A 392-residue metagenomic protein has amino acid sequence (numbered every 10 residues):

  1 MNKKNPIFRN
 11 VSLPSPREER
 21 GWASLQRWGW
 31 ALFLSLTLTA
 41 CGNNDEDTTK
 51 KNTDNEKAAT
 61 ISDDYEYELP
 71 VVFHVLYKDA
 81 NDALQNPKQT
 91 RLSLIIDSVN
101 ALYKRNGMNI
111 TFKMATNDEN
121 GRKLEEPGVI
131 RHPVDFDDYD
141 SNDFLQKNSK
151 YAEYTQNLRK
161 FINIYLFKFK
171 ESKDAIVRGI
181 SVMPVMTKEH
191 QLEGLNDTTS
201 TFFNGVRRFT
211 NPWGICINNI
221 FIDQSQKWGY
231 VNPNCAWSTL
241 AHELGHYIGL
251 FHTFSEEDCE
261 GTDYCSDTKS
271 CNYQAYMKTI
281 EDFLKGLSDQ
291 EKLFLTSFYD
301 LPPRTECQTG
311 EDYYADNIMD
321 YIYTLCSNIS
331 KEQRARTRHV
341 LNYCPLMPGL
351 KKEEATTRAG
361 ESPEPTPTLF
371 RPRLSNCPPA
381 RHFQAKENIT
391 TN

Functional and structural regions predicted by a protein language model:
R17-R20, Q26-W28: Glycine-biased, low-complexity coil/linker segments
G29-T37: Bacterial N-terminal signal peptides
C41-I162, L166-E171, N342-E387, N392: Propeptide-to-catalytic entry region of secreted or membrane-anchored zinc metalloproteases
S62-Y67, Y154-R159, V206-N211, D300-P302 (+1 more regions): Extracellular/periplasmic catalytic domains that process cell-envelope and extracellular macromolecules
N86-L94, Y230-C235, T239, N328-K331: Soluble non-cytosolic domains of exported or imported proteins
S93-I96, N100, G214, A241 (+3 more regions): Extracytoplasmic/secreted envelope proteins and their assembly/folding machinery, especially bacterial periplasmic
A101-L102, N106-T239, Y247, F251-D289: Metzincin-family zinc-dependent endopeptidase catalytic domain
S255-N392: Replace "(M1/M4/M9/M12/WLM)" with "(e.g., M1/M4/M8/M9/M12/M26/WLM)" and add "not limited to" to clarify scope
